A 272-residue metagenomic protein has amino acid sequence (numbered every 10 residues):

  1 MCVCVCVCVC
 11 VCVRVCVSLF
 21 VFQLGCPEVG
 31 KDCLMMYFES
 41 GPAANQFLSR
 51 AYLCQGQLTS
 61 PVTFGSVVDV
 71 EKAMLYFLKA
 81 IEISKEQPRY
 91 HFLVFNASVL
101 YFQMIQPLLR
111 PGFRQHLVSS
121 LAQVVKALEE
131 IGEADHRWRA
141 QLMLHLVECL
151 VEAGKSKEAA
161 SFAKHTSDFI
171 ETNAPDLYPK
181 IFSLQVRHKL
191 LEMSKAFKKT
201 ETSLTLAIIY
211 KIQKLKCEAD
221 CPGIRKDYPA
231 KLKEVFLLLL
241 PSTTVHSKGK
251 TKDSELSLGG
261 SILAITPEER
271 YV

Functional and structural regions predicted by a protein language model:
M1-V272: Eukaryotic intrinsically disordered, low-complexity segments enriched for acidic and Ser/Thr/Pro residues that serve as
